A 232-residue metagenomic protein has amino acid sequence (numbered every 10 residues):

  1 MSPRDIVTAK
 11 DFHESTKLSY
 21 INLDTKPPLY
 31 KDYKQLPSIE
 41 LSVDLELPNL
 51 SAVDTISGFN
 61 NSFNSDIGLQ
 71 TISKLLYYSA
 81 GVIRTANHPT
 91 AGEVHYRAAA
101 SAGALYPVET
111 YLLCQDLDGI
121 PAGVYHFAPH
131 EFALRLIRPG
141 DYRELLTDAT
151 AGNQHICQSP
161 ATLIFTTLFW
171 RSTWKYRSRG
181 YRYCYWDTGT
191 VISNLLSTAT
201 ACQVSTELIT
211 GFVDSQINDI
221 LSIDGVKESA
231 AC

Functional and structural regions predicted by a protein language model:
M1-C232: N-terminal accessory segments that position/regulate proteins before the catalytic core
